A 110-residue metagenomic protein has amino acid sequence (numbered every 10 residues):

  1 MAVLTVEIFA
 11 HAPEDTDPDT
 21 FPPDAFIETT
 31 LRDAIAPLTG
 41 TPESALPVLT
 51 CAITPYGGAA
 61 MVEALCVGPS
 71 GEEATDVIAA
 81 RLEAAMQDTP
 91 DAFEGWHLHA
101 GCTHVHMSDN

Functional and structural regions predicted by a protein language model:
M1-A60, G68-A80, A84-N110: Long, contiguous binding/interaction regions
